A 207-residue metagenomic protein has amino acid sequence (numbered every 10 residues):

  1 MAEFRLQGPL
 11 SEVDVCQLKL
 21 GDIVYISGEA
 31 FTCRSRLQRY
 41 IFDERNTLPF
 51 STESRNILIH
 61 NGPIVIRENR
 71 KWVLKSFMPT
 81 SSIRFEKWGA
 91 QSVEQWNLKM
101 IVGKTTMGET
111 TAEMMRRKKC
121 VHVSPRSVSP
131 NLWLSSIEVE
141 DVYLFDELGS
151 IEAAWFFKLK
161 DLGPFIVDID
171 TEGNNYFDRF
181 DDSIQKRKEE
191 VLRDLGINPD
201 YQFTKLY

Functional and structural regions predicted by a protein language model:
M1-L10: Short, structured beta-strand/loop micro-motifs enriched in basic residues and often containing a Trp
R5, Y25, L58, I166-D168: Structured core elements
L10, A30, P63, D161 (+1 more regions): A broadly conserved detector of short glycine/acidic/proline-rich loop/turn motifs that flank catalytic sites and bind
D22-I23, G28-E29: Structural motif
T32-P164, L206-Y207: Feature captures the catalytic cores and cofactor-binding loops of soluble hydro-lyases/lyases that act on carboxylate
W155-Y207: Long, charged alpha-helical interface segments
